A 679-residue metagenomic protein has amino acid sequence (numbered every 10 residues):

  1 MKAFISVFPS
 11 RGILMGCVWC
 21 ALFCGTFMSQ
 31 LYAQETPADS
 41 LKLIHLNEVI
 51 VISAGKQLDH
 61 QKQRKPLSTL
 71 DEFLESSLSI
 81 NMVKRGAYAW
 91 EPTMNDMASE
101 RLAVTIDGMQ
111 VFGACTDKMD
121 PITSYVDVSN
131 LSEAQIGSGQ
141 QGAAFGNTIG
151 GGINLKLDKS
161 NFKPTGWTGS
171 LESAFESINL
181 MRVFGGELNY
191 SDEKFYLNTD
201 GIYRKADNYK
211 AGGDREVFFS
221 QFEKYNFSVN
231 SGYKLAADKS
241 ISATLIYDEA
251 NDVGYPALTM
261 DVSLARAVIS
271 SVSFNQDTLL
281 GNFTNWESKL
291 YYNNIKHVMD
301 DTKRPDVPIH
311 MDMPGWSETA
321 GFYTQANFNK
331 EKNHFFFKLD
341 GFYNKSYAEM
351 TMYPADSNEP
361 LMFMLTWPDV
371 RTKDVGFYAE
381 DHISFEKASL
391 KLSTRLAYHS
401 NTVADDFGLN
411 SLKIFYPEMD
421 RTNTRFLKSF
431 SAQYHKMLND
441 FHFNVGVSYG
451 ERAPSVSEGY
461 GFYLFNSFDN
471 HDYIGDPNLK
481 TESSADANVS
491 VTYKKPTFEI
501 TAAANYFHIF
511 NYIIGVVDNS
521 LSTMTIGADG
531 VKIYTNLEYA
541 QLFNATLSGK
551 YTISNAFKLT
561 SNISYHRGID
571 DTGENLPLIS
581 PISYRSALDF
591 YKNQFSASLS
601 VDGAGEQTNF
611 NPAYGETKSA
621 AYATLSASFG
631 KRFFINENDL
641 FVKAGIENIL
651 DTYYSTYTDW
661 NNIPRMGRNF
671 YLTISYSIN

Functional and structural regions predicted by a protein language model:
Q34-D71, S99: Short, acidic, small-residue-rich periplasmic hinge/interaction motif at the N-terminus of Gram-negative outer-membrane
E35-P37, A206-N208, F218-K224, A237-W286 (+3 more regions): Flexible loop and strand-edge segments within Gram-negative outer membrane beta-barrel domains
P66-F73, W90-T93, T105, P121-S124 (+3 more regions): N-terminal periplasmic accessory domains that precede and gate Gram-negative outer-membrane beta-barrel machines
L74-Q110: Extracytoplasmic beta-strand/coil segments of soluble accessory domains associated with Gram-negative outer-membrane
Q110-G139: Short acidic/polar hinge/loop motifs at secondary-structure boundaries that mediate gating or recognition
Y225, G232-L235, H382, H435 (+4 more regions): Conserved C-terminal beta-signal and adjacent last beta-strands/turns of outer-membrane beta-barrel proteins
E249-N251, N294-V298, M352-D356, Y398-R421 (+4 more regions): Surface-exposed extracellular loop regions of Gram-negative outer-membrane beta-barrel proteins, predominantly
G315-A326, T366, T372-G376, I474-K480 (+3 more regions): Outer membrane beta-barrel strand-and-loop segments of large Gram-negative receptors, especially TonB-dependent
